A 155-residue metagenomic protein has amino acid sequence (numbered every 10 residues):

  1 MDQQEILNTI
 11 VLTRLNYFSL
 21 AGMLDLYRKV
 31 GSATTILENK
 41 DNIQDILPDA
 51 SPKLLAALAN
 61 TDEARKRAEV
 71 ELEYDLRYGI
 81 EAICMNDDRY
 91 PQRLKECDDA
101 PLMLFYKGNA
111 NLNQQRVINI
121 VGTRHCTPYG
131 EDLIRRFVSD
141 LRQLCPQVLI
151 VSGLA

Functional and structural regions predicted by a protein language model:
M1-S139, Q143: Short, positively charged patches
M85, V151-L154: Structural motif
Q147: Catalytic cores of nucleic-acid endonucleases
